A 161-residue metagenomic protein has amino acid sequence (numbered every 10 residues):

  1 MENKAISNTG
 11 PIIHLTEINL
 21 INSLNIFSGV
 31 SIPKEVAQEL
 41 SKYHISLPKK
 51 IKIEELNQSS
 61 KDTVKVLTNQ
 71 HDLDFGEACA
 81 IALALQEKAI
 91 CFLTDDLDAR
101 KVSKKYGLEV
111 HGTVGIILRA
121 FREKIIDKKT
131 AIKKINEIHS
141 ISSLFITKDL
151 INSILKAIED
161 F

Functional and structural regions predicted by a protein language model:
E2-A89, L97, L108, D149-E159: Active-site-proximal, substrate-binding regions of enzyme catalytic domains and RNA-binding/basic surfaces
Q38, E54-E55, R100-F161: Acidic, PIN/NYN-like endoribonuclease modules and their adjacent C-terminal/linker elements
T94: Short beta-strand and adjacent tight-turn residues that come in two discontinuous sequence segments and form the edges
